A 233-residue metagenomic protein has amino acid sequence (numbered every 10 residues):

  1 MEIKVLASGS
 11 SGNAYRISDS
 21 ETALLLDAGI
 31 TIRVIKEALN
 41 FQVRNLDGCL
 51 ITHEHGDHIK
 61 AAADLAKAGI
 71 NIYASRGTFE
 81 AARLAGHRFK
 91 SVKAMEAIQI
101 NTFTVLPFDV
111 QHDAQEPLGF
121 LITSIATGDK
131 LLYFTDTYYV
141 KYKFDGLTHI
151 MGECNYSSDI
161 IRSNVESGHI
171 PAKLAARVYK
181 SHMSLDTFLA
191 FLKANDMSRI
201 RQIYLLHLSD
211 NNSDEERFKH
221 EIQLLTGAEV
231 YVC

Functional and structural regions predicted by a protein language model:
M1-F41, L118-D136, H149, S158: Conserved beta-strand hairpin/beta-sheet module of binuclear metal-dependent hydrolase folds, prominently
A7-S8, A28-I30, E54, V110-D113 (+3 more regions): Active-site metal-binding loops of divalent metal-dependent hydrolases
S11, H55-I59, F79-A81, A114-Q115 (+3 more regions): Active-site environment of divalent metal-dependent phosphoester hydrolases
L25-D27, C49-I51, G69-R76, F89-S91 (+1 more regions): Short, hydrophobic beta-strand segments that form beta-sheet elements in well-ordered domains
T31-G77: Active-site metal-binding motif and surrounding structural segment of the metallo-beta-lactamase
K60-G69, L84, S213-H220: Metal-dependent catalytic neighborhoods of phosphoester/phosphodiester hydrolases
S75-G128: Metallo-beta-lactamase
D145-C233: Cap/insert and terminal regions of metallo-dependent hydrolase folds
